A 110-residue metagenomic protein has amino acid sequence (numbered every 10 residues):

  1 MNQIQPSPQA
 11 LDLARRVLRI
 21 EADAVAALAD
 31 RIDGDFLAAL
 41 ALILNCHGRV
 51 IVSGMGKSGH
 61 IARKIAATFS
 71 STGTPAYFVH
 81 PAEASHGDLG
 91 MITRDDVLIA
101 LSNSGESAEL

Functional and structural regions predicted by a protein language model:
M1-G48: An N-terminal, well-structured beta->alpha segment
L44, G48-L110: Glycine-rich phosphate-binding loops that contact phosphosugars or nucleotide phosphates
